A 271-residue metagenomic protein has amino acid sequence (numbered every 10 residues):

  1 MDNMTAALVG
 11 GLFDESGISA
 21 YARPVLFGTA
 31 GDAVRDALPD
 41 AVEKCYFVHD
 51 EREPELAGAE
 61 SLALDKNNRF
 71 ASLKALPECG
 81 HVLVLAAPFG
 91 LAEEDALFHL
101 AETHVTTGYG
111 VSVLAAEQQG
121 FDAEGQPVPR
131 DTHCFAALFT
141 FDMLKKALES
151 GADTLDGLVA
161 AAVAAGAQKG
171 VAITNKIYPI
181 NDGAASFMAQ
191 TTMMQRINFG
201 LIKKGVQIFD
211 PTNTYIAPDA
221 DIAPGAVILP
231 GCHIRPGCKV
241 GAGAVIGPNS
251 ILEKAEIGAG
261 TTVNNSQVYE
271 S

Functional and structural regions predicted by a protein language model:
M1-N67, L97-F98, S266: N-terminal glycine-rich phosphate-binding loop and ensuing alpha1 helix
D2-L8, E43-Y46, V82, G108-V111 (+2 more regions): Hydrophobic beta-strand segments of well-ordered beta-sheets in folded domains
Y21, P77-E78, P88, A92-F98 (+8 more regions): Catalytic cores of nucleotide-enabled group-transfer and carboxylate-activating enzymes in metabolic and assembly-line
G31, L85-P88, D182, I228: Residue-level signal for inorganic ion chemistry
E53-P127, C134: Conserved beta-loop-beta/alpha segment of the NTase-like Rossmann-fold superfamily that binds/positions NTPs
E94-D95, E117-G200: Catalytic-core segments of class I nucleotidyltransferases/pyrophosphorylases that form NMP-activated intermediates
Q190-P218: Long, charged amphipathic helices and adjacent flexible linkers at domain junctions
V206-I208, T212-T214, A220-I222, A226-I228 (+7 more regions): A structural motif detector for beta-strand N-caps
